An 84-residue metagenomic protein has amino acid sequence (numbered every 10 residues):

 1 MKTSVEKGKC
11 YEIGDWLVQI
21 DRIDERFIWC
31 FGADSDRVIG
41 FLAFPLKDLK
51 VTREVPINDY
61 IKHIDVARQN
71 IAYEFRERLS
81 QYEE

Functional and structural regions predicted by a protein language model:
M1-S4, R76-R78: Short, basic/low-complexity N-terminal boundary segments at the transition from targeting/disordered tails
K2-G14: Short coil-to-beta transition motif at edge beta-strands of beta-rich domains
S4-K7, A33, D59, H63: Generic preference for well-ordered secondary structure
D15-L17, D21-A43: Basic/aromatic-rich interaction segments and small domains that mediate binding to polyanionic partners
R37-E84: Intrinsically disordered, low-complexity, charged/polar segments
